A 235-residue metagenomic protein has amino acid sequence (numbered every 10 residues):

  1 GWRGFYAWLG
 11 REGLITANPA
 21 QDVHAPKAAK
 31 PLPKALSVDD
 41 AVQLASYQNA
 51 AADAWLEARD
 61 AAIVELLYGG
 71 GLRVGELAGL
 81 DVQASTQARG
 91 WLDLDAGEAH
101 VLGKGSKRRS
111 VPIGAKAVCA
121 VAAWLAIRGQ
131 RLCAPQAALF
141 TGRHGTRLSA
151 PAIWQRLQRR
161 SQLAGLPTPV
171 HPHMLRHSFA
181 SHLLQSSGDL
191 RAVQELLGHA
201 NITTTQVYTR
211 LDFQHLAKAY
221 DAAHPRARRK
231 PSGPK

Functional and structural regions predicted by a protein language model:
G1-K235: Conserved catalytic core of the tyrosine transesterase superfamily
